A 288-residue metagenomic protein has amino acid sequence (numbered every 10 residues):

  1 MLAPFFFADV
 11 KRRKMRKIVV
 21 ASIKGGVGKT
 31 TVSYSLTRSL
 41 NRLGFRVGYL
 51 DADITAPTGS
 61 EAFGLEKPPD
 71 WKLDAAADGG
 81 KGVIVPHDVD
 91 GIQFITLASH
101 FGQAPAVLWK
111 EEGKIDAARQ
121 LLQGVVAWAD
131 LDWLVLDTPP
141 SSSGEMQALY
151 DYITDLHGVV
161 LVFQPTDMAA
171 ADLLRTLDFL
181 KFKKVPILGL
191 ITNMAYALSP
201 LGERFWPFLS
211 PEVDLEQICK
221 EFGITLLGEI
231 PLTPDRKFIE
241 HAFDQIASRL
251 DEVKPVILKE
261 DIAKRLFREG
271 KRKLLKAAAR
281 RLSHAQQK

Functional and structural regions predicted by a protein language model:
P4, L177-K288: C-terminal lobe/tail of nucleotide-utilizing enzymes
R16-I54: Walker A/P-loop phosphate-binding motif and the immediately C-terminal alpha-helix
G25, G59, I95, A118 (+4 more regions): Residue-level signature of catalytic and energy-coupling elements of molecular machines, predominantly ATP/GTP-dependent
R46-G48, A52-H100, R119, W128-A129: Phosphate-binding loop that captures ATP/GTP phosphates
I54-T55, H100-G102, P140-S142, P165-A169 (+2 more regions): Conserved nucleotide-binding/hydrolysis micro-motifs of P-loop NTPases
T96-L97, V135-L136, V160-Q164, L190-T192: Conserved beta-strand segments of the P-loop GTPase G domain that flank and frequently precede/overlap
A98-K114, L121-A148: Switch II (G3) loop of P-loop NTPases
V126, M146-D167: Inter-motif core of Ras-like GTPase G domains
